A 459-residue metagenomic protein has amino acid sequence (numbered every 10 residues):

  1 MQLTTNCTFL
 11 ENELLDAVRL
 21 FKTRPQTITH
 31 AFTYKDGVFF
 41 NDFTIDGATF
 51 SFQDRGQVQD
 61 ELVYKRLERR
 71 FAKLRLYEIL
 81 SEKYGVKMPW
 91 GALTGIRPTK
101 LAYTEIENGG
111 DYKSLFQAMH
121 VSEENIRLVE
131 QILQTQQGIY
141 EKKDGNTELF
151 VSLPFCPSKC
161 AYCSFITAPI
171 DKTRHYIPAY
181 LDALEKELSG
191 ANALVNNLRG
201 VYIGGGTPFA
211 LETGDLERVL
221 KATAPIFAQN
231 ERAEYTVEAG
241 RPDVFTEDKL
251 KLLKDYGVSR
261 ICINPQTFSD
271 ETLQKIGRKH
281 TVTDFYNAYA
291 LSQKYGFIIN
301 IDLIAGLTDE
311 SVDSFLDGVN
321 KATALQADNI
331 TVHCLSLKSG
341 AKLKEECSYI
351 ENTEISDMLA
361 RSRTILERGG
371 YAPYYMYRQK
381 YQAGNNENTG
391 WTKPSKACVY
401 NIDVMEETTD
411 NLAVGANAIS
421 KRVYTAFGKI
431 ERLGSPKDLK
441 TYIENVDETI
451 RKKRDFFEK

Functional and structural regions predicted by a protein language model:
M1-K100, T104-N108, P394-K459: Radical SAM enzyme core and accessory elements
N41-F43, V151, I263: Short beta-strand motif preference
K83-W90, E107-F150: N-terminal [4Fe-4S]-dependent radical SAM core
D144-A179: Canonical Radical SAM [4Fe-4S] cluster-binding loop centered on the CxxxCxxC motif and its immediate flanking residues
N146-E148, G200, E234, N329 (+2 more regions): Beta-sheet entry/capping signal
S152, C262, N329-H333, I402 (+1 more regions): Beta-strand scaffold of nucleotide-dependent catalytic cores
T167-R361: Conserved non-cysteine loop/helix-boundary elements of the Radical SAM core domain that shape
S336, G340, K344-V414: A C-terminal junction/extension of Radical SAM enzymes
